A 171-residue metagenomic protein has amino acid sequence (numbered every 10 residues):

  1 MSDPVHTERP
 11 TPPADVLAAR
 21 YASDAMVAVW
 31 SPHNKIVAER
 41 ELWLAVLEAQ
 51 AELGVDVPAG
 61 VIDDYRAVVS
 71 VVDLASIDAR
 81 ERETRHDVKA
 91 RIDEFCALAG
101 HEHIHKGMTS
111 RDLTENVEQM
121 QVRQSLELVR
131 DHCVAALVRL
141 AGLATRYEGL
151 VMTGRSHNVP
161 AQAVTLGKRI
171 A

Functional and structural regions predicted by a protein language model:
S2-A171: A helix-coil-helix interface module used to build multimeric assemblies and to scaffold catalytic/cofactor sites
